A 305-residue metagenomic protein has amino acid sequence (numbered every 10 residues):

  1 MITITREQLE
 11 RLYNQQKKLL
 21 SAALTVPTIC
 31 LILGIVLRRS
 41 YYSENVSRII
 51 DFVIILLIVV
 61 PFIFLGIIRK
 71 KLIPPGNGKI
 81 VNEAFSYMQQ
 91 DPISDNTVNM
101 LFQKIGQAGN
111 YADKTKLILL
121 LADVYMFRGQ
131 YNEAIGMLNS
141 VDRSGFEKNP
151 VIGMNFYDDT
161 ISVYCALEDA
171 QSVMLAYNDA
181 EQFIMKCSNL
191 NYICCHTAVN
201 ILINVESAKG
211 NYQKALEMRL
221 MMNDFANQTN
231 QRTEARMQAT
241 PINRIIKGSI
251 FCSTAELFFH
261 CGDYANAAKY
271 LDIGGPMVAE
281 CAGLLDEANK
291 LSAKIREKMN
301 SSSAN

Functional and structural regions predicted by a protein language model:
N14-Q15, V60-Q89: Transmembrane-cytosolic junction motif
Y42-V59: Hydrophobic alpha-helical transmembrane segments
I80, I118, Y157, C195-L202 (+1 more regions): TPR repeat positional signature
F85-Q103, M126-S140, L167-Q182, Y212-R232: Helix-turn-helix repeat elements of alpha-solenoid scaffolds
F102-A112, R143-G153, F183-Y192, N227-I242: Flexible helix-coil transition and linker loops at the boundaries of alpha-helical arrays
S207-N305: Long, non-transmembrane cytosolic or organellar matrix-exposed soluble domains/tails of integral membrane proteins
